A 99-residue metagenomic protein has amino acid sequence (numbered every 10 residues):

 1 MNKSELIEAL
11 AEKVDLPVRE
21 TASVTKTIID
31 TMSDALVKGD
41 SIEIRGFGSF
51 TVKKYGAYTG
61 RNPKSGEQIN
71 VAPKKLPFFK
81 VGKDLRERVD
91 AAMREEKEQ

Functional and structural regions predicted by a protein language model:
M1-Q99: Strongly charged
